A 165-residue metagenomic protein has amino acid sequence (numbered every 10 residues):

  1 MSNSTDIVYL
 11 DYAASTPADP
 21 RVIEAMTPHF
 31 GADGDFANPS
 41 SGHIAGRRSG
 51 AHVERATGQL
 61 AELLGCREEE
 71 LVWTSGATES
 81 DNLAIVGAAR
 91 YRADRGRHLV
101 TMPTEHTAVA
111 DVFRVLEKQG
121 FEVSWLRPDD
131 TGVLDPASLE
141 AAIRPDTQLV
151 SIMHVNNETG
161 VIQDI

Functional and structural regions predicted by a protein language model:
M1-I165: Pyridoxal 5′-phosphate
